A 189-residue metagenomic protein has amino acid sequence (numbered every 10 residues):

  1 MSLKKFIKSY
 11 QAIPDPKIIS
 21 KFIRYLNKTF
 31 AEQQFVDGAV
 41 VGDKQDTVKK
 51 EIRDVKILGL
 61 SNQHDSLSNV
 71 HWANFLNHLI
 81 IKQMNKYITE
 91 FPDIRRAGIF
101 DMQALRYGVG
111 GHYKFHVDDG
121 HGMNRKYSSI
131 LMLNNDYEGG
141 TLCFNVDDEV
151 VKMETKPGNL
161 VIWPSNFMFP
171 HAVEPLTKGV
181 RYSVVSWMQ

Functional and structural regions predicted by a protein language model:
M1-I94: Non-heme Fe(II)/2-oxoglutarate
L67-Q189: Catalytic core of non-heme Fe(II) oxygenases with the double-stranded beta-helix
